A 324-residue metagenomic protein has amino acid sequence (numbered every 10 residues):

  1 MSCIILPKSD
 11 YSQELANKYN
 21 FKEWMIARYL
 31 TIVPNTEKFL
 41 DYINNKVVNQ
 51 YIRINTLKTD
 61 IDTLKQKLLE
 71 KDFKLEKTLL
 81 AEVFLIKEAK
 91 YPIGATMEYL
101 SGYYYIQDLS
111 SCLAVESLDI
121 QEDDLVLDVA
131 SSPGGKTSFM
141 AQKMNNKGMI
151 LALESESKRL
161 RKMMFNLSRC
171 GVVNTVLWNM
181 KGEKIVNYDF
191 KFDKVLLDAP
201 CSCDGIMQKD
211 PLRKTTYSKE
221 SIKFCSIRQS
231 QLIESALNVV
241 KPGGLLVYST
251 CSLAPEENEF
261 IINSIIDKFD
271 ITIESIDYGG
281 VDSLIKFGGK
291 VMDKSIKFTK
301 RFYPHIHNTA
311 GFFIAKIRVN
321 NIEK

Functional and structural regions predicted by a protein language model:
M1-K324: S-adenosylmethionine
